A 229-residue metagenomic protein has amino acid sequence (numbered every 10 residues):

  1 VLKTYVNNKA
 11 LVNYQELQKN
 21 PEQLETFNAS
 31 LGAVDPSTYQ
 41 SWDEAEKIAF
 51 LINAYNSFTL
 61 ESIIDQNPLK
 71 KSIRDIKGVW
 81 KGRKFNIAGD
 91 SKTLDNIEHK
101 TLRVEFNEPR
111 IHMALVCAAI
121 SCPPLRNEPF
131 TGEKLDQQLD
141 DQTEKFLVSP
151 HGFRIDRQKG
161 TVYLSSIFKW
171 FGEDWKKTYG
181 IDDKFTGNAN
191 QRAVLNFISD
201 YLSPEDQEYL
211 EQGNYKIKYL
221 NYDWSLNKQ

Functional and structural regions predicted by a protein language model:
V1-I52, N56-Q229: Interaction/scaffold regions that mediate signaling and macromolecular assembly across diverse proteins
